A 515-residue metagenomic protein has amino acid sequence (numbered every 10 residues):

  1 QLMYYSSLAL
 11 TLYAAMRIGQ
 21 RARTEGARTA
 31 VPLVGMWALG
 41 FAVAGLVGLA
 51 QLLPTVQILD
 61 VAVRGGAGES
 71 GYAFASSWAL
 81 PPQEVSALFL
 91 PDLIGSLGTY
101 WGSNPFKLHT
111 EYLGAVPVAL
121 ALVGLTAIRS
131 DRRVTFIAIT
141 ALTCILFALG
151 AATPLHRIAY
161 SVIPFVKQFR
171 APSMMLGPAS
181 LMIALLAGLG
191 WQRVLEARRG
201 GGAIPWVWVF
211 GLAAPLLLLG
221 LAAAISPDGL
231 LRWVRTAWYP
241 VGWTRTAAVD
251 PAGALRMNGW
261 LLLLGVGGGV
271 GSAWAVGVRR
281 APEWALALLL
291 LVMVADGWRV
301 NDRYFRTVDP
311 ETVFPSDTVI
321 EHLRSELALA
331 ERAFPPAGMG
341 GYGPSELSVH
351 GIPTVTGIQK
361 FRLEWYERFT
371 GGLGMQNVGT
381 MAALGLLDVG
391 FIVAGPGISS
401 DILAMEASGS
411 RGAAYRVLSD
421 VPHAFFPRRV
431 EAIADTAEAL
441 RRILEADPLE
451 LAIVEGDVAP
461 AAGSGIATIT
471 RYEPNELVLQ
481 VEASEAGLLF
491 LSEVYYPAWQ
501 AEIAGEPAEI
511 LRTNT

Functional and structural regions predicted by a protein language model:
L2-M3, L8-W37, R132-T135, I139-I145 (+1 more regions): Contiguous transmembrane helix-bundle modules in multi-pass membrane proteins
L33, G40-L125, Y160, P164-Q168 (+5 more regions): Periplasmic/ER-lumenal interhelical loops and adjacent helix-loop junctions in multi-pass membrane proteins
D60-V63, A67, L186, G201-L217 (+3 more regions): C-terminal, active-site-flanking charged/polar segments
F74, A285-R362, N377, Y415: Extracytoplasmic
L93-G150, M182, R198, L288 (+2 more regions): Segments forming glycine/polar-rich beta-alpha architectures that bind adenosine-containing cofactors
S348-A434, E455-I466: A cross-kingdom signal targeting lumenal/periplasmic-facing segments of multi-pass membrane and secretory-pathway
T356, G390, S400, L449-T515: Active-site-proximal, structured, solvent-exposed surfaces of multi-pass membrane proteins that position macromolecular
